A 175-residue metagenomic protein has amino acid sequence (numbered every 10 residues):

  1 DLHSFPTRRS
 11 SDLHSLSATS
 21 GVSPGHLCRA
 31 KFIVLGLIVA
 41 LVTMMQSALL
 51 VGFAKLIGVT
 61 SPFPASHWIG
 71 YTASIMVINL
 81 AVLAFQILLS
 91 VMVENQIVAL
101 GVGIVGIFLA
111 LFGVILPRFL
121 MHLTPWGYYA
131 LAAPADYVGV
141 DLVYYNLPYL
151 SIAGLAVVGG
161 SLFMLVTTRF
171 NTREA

Functional and structural regions predicted by a protein language model:
L2-S10: Short, small-residue-biased leader/transition segments that mark boundaries at the very start of proteins
R9, L13, L49, F53-S61 (+5 more regions): Membrane-interfacial segments
D12-H14, L88, W126-Y128: Tryptophan-centric aromatic hotspots in well-structured domains and transmembrane helices
L16-P24: Short helix-to-coil transition segments within interhelical loops that connect adjacent transmembrane helices
R29-V93, V138, Y144-P148: Secretory targeting signals
A81-F112: Functionally important transmembrane alpha-helices
L100, V105-A175: Terminal transmembrane helical anchor/hairpin motif
